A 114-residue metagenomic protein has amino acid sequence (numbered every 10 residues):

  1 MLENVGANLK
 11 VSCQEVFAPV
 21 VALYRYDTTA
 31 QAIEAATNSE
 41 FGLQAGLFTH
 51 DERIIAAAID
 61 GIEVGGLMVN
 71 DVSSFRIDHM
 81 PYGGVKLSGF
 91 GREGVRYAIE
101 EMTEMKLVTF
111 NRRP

Functional and structural regions predicted by a protein language model:
M1-P114: Conserved C-terminal structural/oligomerization subdomain of aldehyde/semialdehyde dehydrogenase
